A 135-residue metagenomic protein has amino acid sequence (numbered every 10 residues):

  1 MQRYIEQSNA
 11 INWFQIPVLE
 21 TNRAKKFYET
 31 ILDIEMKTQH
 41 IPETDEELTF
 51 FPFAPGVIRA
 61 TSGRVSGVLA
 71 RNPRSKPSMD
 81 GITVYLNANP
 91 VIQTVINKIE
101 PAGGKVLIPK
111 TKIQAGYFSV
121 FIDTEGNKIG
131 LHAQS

Functional and structural regions predicted by a protein language model:
M1-K25, K37, I82-V84, S135: N-terminal beta-strand motif that seeds the catalytic metal site of vicinal oxygen chelate
A10-L19, A54, N72-K98, F118-I122: Vicinal oxygen chelate
Q15-R64: Core segments of cupin and vicinal oxygen chelate
A24-Y28, I99, G126: Conserved active-site tyrosine of GNAT-family acetyltransferases
L32-E35, A102-L107: A common structural junction motif
F50, S66, F118-V120: Short hydrophobic/aromatic beta-strand element in the GNAT-like acyltransferase core that lines or flanks the acyl-donor
Q114-G116: Short, small/polar residue-rich loop motifs at catalytic or cofactor-binding pockets
